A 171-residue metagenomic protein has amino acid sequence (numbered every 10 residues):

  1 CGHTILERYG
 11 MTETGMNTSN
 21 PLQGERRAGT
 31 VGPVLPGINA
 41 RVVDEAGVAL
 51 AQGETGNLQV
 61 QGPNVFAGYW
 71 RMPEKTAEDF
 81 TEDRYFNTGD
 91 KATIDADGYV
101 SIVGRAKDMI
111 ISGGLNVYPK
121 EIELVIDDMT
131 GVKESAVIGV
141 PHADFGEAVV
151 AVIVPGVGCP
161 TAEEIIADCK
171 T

Functional and structural regions predicted by a protein language model:
C1-R27, N39: Gly/Ser/Thr-rich phosphate-binding loop
G10, G62, A67-G68, K75 (+1 more regions): AMP-binding/adenylate-forming catalytic core of the ANL superfamily
T18-P21, V43-D44, Q61, V154: Short beta-strand-to-turn element immediately C-terminal to the catalytic PLP-Schiff-base lysine in fold type I
P33-G37, V48-D79, V117: Conserved ATP/PPi-binding loop(s) of AMP-dependent carboxylate-activating enzymes
N39, D44-G47, T55, A96-D97 (+1 more regions): Residue-level recognition of short loop/turn positions
V43-D44, Q52, T88, I94 (+1 more regions): Hydrophobic alpha-helical segments, especially N-terminal targeting/anchoring helices
